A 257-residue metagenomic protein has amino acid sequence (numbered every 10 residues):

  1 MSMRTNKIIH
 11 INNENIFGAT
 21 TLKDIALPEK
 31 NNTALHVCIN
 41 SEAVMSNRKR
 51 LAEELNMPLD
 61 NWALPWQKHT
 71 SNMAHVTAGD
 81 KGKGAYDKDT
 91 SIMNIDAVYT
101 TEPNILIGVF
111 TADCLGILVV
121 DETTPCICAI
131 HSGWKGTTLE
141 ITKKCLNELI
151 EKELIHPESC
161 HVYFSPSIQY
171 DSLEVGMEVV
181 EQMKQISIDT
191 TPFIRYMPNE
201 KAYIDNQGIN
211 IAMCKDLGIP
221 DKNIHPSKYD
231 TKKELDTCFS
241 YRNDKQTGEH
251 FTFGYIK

Functional and structural regions predicted by a protein language model:
M1-K257: Active-site microenvironment for binding and transforming phosphate-containing groups
